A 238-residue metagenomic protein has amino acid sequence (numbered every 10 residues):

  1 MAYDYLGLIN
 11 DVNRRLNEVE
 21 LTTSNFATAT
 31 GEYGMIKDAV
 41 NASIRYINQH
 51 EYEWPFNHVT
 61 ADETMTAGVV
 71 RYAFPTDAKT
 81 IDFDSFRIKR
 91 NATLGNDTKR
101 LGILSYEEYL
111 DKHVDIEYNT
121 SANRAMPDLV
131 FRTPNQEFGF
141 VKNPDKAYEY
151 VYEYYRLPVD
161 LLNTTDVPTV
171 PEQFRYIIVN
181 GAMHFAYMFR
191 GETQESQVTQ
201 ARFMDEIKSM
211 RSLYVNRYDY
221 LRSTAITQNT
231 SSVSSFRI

Functional and structural regions predicted by a protein language model:
M1-I238: Glycine-enriched, solvent-exposed interface loops adjoining structured elements
